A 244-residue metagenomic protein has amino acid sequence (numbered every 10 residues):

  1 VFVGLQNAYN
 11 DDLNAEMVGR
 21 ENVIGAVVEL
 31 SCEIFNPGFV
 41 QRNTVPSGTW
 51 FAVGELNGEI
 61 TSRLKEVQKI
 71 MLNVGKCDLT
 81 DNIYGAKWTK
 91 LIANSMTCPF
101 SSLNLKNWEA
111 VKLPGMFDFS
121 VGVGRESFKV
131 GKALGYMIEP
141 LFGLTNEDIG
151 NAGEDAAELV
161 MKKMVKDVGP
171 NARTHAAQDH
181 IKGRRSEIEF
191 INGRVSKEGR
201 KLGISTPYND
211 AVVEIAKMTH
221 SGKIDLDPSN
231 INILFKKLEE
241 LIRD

Functional and structural regions predicted by a protein language model:
V1: Beta-strand-loop-alpha-helix segment that lines the small-molecule cofactor/substrate pocket of alpha/beta enzymes
L5-M96, S101: Rossmann-fold dinucleotide-binding core
G19, N82, T97-P99, K106-E109 (+2 more regions): Short, solvent-exposed coil/turn linker segments
F51-E55, L105-K112, I233-E240: Short, basic, helix/turn surface patches
G54, P114-G115, K182-G183: Short, contiguous strand/loop micro-motifs
Y84-V130: Active-site-proximal catalytic alpha-helix in oxidoreductases
V121-D244: NAD(P)-dependent Rossmann-like dehydrogenase/reductase catalytic/cofactor-binding core
